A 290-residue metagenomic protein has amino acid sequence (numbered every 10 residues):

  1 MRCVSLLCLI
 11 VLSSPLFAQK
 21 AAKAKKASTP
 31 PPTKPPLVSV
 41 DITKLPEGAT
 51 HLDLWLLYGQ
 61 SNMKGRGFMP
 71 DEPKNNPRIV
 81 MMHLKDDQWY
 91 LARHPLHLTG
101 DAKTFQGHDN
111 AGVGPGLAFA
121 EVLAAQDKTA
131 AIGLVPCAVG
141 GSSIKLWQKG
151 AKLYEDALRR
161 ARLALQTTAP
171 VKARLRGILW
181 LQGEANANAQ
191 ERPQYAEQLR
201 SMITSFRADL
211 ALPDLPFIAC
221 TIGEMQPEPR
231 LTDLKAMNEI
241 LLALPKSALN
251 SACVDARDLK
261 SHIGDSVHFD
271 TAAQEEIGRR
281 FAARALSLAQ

Functional and structural regions predicted by a protein language model:
R2-L7: Sec-dependent signal peptide recognition, specifically the positively charged N-region followed immediately by
L9-F17: Hydrophobic h-region of N-terminal signal peptides that target proteins for export in Gram-negative bacteria
Q19-Q290: Cell-envelope and extracellular/periplasmic
